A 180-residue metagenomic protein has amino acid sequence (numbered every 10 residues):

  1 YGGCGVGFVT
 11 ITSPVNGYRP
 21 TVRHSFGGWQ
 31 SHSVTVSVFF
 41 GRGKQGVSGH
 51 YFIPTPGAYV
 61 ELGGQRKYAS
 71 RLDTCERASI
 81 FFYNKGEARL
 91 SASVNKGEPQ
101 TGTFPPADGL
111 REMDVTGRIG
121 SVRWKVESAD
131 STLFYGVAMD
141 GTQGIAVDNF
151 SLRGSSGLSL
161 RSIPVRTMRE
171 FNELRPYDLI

Functional and structural regions predicted by a protein language model:
Y1-S93, G97-I180: Conserved SGNH/GDSL esterase-like catalytic core that processes O-acyl groups on lipids and polysaccharides
